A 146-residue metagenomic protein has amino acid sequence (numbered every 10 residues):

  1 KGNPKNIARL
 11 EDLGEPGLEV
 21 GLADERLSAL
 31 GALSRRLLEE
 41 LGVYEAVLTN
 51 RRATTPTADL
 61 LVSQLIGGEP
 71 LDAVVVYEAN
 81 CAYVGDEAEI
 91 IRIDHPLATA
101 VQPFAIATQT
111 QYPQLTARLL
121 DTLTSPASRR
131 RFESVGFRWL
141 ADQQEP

Functional and structural regions predicted by a protein language model:
K1-P146: Exported/periplasmic ABC-transporter solute-binding proteins
